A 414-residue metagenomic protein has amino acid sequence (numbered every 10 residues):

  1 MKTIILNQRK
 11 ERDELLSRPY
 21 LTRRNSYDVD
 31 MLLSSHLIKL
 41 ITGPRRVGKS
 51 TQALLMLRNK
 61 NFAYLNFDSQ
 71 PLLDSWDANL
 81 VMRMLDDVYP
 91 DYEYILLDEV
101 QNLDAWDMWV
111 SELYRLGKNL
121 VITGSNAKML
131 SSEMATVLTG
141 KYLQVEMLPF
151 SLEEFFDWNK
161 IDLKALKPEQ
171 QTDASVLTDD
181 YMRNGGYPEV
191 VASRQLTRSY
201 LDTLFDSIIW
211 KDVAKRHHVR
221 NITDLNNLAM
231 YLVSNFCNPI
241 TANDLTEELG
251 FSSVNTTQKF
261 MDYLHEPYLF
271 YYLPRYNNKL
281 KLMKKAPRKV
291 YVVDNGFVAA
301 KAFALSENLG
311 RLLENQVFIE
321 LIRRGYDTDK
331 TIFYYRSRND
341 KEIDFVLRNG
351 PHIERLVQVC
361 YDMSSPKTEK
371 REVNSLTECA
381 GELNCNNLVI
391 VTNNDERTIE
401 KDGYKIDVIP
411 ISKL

Functional and structural regions predicted by a protein language model:
M1-S35: A short, basic N-terminal segment
K2-E14, A127, E133-P239: Interdomain motor-coupling "hinge/lid" segment immediately C-terminal to the ATP-binding subdomain of NTP-driven enzymes
I41: Hydrophobic anchor at the beta1->P-loop junction of P-loop NTPases
K49-S50: Conserved lysine of the Walker
A63-E93: Short glycine-rich substrate-engagement loop in P-loop NTPases that contacts/grips substrate
Q195-I353: Accessory nucleic acid-recognition modules appended to NTPase machines
N393-L414: Domain-level recognition of nuclease-like catalytic cores that cleave nucleotide substrates
